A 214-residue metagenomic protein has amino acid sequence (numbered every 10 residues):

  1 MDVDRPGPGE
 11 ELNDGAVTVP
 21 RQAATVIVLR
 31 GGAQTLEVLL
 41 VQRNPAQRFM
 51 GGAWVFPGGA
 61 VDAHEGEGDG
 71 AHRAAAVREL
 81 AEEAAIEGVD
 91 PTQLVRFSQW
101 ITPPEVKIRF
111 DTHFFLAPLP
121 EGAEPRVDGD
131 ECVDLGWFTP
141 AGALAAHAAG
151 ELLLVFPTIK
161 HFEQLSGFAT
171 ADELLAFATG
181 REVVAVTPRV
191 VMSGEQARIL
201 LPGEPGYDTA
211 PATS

Functional and structural regions predicted by a protein language model:
M1-C132, G136-S214: N-terminal leader/linker segments that precede catalytic domains of diphosphate-processing enzymes
